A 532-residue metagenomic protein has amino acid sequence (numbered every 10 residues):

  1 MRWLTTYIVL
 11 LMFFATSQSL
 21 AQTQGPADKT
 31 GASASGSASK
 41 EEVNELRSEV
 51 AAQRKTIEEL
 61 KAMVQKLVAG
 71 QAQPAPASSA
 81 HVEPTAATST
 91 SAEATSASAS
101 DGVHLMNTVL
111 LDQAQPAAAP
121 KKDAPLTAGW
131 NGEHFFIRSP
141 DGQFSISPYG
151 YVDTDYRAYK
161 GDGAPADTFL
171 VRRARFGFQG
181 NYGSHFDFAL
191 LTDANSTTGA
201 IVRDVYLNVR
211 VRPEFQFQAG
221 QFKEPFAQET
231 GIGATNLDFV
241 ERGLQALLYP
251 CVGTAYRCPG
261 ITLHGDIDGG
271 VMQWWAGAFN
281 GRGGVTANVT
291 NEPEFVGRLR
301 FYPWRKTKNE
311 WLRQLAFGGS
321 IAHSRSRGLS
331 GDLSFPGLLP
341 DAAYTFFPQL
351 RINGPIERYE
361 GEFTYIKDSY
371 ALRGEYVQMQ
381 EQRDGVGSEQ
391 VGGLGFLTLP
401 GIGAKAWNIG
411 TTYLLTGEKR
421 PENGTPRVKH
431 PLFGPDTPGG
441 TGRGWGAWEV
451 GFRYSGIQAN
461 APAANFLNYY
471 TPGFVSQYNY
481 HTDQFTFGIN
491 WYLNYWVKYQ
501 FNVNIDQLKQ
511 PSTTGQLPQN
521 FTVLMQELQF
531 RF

Functional and structural regions predicted by a protein language model:
M1-L4: Positively charged n-region of N-terminal signal peptides that target proteins for export
T6-T16: Bacterial N-terminal signal peptides
A21-Y151, G270, L415, K419-P438 (+2 more regions): N-terminal periplasmic/intermembrane-space "pro-region" immediately following the signal or transit peptide
G36-K40, Q53, I57, F169 (+3 more regions): Solvent-exposed, acidic/flexible segments
A38, T168-V171, A255, P355 (+2 more regions): Short secondary-structure boundary/capping elements
T85, A92-A97, D101-A114, F215 (+4 more regions): Glycine/serine-rich loop-strand microenvironments at binding/catalytic pocket rims
D123, G132-S326, G403-G442, A447-F466: Outer membrane beta-barrel
D162-G163, Y206, R313, I321 (+1 more regions): Outer-membrane beta-barrel pore domains
